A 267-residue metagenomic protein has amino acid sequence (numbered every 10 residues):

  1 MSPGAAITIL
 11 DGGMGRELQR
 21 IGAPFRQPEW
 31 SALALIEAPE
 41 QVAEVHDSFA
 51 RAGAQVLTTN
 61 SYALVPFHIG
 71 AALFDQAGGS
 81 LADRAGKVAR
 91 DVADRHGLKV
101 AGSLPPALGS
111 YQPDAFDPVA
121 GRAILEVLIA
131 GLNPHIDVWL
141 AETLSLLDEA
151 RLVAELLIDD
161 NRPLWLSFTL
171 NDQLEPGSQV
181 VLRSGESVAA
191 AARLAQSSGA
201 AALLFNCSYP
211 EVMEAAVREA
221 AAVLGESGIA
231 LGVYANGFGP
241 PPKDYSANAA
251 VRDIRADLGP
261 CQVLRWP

Functional and structural regions predicted by a protein language model:
M1-P267: Domain-level signal for soluble alpha/beta catalytic cores
